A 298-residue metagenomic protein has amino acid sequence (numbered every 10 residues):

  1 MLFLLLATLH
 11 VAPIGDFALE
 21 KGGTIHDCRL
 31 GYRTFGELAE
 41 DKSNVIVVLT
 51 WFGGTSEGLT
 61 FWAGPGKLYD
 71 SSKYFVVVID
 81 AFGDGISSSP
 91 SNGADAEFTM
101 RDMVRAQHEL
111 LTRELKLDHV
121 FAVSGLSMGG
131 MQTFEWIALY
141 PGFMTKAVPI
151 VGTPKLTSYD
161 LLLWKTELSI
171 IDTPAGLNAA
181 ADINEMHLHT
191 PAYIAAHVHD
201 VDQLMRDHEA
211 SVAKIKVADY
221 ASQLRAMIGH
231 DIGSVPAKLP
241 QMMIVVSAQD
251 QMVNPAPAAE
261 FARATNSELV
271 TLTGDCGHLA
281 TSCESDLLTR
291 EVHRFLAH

Functional and structural regions predicted by a protein language model:
L6-V48: Catalytic-loop region of hydrolases
R33-S91: N-terminal cap/lid subdomain of alpha/beta-hydrolase-fold enzymes
R101-F121: Conserved acidic catalytic loop of the alpha/beta-hydrolase fold
D118-S158: Conserved hydrolase catalytic core segment
L162-P240: Alpha/beta-hydrolase
I244-V246, D250: Short beta-strand/loop motif that positions the catalytic acidic residue of the alpha/beta-hydrolase fold
Q251-P257: Conserved alpha/beta-hydrolase "acid-adjacent" motif
D275-D286: Catalytic histidine-centered segment of alpha/beta-hydrolase-like enzymes
